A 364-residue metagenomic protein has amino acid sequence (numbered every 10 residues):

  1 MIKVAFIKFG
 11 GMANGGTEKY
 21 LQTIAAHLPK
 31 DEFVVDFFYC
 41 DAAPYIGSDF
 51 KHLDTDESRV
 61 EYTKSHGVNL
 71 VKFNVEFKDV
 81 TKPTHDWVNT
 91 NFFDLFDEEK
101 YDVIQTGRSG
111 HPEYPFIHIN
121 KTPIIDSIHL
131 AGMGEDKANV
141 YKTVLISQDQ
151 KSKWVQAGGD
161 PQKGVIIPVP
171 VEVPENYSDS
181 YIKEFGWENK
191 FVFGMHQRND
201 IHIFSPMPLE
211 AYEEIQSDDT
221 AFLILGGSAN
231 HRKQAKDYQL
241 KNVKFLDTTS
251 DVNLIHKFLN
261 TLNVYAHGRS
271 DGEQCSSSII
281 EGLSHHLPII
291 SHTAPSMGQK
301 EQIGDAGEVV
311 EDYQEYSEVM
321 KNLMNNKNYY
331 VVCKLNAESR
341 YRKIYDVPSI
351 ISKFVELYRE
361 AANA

Functional and structural regions predicted by a protein language model:
K3-A5, E175, Y181-I203, L209-Y212: Conserved donor-binding/catalytic core segment of Leloir-type glycosyltransferases
K8-N14, D31-P83, G227-H231: N-terminal strand-loop element at the rim of the active site of nucleotide-sugar-dependent glycosyltransferases
A131-M133, V140-N176: Donor nucleotide-sugar binding/catalytic pocket of nucleotide-sugar-dependent glycosyltransferases
R232-S250: Nucleotide-activated donor-binding/catalytic signature segment of Leloir-type glycosyltransferases, i.e., the conserved
K257-Q274, L287: Acidic donor-binding loop of glycosyltransferase active sites
P288-H292: Short hydrophobic beta-strand element within catalytic cores of glycosyltransferases and related nucleotide-activated
G304-Q314, N322-K327: Conserved acidic donor-binding segment of nucleotide-sugar-dependent glycosyltransferases
N328-R359: A charged, aromatic-enriched C-terminal amphipathic alpha-helix characteristic of glycosyltransferases across folds
